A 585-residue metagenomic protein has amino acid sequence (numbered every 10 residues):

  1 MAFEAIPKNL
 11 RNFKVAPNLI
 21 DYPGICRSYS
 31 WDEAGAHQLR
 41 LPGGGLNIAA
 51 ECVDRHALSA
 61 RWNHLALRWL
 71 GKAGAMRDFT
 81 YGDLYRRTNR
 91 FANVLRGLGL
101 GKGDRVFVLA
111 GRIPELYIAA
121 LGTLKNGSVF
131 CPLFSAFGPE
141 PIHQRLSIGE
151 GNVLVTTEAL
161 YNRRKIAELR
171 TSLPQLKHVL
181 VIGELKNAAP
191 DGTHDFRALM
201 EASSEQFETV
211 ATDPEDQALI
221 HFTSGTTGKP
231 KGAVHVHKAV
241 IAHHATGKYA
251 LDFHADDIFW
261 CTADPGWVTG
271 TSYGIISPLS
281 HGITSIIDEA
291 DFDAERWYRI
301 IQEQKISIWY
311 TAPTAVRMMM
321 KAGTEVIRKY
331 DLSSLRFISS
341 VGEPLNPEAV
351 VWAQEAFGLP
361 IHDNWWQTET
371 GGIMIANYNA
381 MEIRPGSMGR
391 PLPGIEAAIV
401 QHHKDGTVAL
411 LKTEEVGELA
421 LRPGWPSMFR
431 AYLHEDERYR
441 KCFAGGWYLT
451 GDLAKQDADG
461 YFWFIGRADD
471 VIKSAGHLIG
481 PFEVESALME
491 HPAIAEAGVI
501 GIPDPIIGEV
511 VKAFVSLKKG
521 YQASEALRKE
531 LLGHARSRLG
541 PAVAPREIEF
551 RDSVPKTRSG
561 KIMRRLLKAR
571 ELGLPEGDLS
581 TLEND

Functional and structural regions predicted by a protein language model:
A2-L10, L121, K125-A198, A312: Structural core segment of the AMP-binding/adenylate-forming
N63-L65, L180-N187, H194, M200-F222 (+3 more regions): Conserved pre-ATP/AMP-binding loop-to-beta segment of ANL
M76-F79, V94-F137, A263-D264, L478: Conserved AMP-binding/adenylate-forming
D78-G82, A218-A242: Conserved AMP-binding A3 loop
E140-S147, L154-A159, Q302, W309 (+8 more regions): AMP-binding/adenylate-forming catalytic core of the ANL superfamily
D195-A198, I306-T311, M320-R384, E396 (+1 more regions): Gly/Ser/Thr-rich phosphate-binding loop
I241-C261, P265-I308, K321-E325: Conserved AMP-binding/adenylation subdomain of ANL enzymes
R390-G394, D405-K441, I479, P575-E576: Conserved ATP/PPi-binding loop(s) of AMP-dependent carboxylate-activating enzymes
